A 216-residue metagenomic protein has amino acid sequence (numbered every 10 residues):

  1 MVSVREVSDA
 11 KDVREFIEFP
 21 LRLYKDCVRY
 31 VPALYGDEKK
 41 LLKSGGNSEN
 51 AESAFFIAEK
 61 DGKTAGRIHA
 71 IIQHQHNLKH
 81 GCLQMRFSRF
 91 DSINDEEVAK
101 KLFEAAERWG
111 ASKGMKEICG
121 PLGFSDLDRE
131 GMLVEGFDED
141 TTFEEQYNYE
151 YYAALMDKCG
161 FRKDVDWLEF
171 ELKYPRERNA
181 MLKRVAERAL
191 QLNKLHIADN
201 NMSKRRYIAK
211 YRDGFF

Functional and structural regions predicted by a protein language model:
M1-S44, W167, L192-F216: Short amphipathic alpha-helix that is part of the acyltransferase structural core
L41-I57: A short helix-loop-beta-strand connector motif used in the catalytic cores of GNAT acetyltransferases and, in some
I57, K63-Q73: Conserved beta-strand in the GNAT
H74, F124-D128, R176: Feature marks short, surface-exposed loop/turn motifs that line or immediately flank catalytic pockets and channel
H76-C82, A189-L190: Short glycine/proline-enriched loop/turn "hinge" motifs that connect secondary-structure elements and lie
K79-V165: Acyl-donor binding region in acyl/amide transferases
Q146-F216: Acyltransferase donor/substrate-recognition loop-hinge adjacent to the catalytic core
